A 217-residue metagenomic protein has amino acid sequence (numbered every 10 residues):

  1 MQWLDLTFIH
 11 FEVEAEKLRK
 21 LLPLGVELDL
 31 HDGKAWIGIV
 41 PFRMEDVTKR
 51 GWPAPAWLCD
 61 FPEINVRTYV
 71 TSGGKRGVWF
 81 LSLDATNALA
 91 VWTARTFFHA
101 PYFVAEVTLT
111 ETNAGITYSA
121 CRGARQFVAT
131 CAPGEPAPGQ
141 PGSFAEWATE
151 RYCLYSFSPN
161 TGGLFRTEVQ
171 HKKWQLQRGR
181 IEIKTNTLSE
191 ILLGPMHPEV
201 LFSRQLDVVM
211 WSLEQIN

Functional and structural regions predicted by a protein language model:
M1-R50, W174, T185-T187, I191-M196 (+1 more regions): Hydrophobic, proline/glycine-rich low-complexity stretches
H31-I37, M44-T86: A glycine-rich, hydrophobic loop/mini-helix early in the fold
N65-N217: Internal, well-folded beta-alpha domain core
